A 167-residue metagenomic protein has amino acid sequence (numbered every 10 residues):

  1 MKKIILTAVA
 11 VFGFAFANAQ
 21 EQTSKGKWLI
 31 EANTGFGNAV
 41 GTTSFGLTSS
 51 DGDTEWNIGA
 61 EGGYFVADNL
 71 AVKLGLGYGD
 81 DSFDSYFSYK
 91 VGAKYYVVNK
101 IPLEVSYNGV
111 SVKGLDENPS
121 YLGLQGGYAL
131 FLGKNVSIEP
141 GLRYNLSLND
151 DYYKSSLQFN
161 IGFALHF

Functional and structural regions predicted by a protein language model:
M1-G26: Cleavable N-terminal export/targeting peptides
V9, E61, G92, Q125-G127 (+1 more regions): Outer-membrane beta-barrel architecture
Q20-Y78, Q158-F167: Short glycine/proline- and aromatic-enriched beta-strand/turn motifs that initiate or cap beta-hairpins
I30-T34, L74, V91, L103-V105 (+3 more regions): Membrane-embedded beta-strand positions of outer-membrane beta-barrel proteins
T34-V40, L76-S82, Y107-K113, L130 (+2 more regions): Transmembrane beta-strands of outer-membrane beta-barrel pores
T48-T54, Y78-F87, V110-S120, L148-S156: Solvent-exposed loop/turn segments connecting transmembrane beta-strands in outer-membrane beta-barrel proteins
D68-V72, N99-L103, L132-I138: Repeated loop/turn-to-beta-strand initiation elements of outer-membrane beta-barrel proteins
G79-V105: Helix-adjacent hinge/juxtasegments
